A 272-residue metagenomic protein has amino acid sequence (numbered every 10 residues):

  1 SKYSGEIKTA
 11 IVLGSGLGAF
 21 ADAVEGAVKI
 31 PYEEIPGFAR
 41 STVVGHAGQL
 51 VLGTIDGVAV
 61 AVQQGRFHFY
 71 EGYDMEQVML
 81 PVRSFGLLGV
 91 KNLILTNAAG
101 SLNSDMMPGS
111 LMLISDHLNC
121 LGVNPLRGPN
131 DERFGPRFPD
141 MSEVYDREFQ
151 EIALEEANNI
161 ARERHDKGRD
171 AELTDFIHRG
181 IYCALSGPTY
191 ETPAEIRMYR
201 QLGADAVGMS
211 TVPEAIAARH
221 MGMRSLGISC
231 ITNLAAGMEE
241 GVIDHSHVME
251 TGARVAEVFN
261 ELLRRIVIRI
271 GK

Functional and structural regions predicted by a protein language model:
S1-M141: Metabolite-binding pocket within alpha/beta catalytic cores that recognizes anionic/polar moieties
V82, I196, V212-A215: Generic hydrophobic/aromatic pocket-lining and core-packing "Φ" positions
F85-G89, R200, R219: Non-catalytic positions within long, well-ordered alpha-helices that form the structural scaffold/packing of enzyme
K91-N92, D205, R224: Short acidic/polar active-site loop segments enriched in Thr and Asp
D140-R162, D170-M198: Active-site rim beta-loop-alpha module in soluble metabolic enzymes
M209-H247: Zn-dependent metallopeptidase/amidohydrolase metal-coordination segment
A235-K272: His/Asp/Glu-rich mid-to-C-terminal helical/loop segments that flank catalytic regions of hydrolases
